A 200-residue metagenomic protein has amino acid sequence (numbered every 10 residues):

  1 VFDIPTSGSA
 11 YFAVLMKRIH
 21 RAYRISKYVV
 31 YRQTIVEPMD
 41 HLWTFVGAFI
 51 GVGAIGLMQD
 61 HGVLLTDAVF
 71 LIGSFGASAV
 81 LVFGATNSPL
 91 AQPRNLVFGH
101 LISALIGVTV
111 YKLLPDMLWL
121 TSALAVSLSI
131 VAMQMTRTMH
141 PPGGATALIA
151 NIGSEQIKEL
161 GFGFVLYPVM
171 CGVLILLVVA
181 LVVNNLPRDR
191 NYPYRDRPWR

Functional and structural regions predicted by a protein language model:
F2-T109, L114-A123, K158-R200: Alpha-helical transmembrane segments and their membrane-interface boundaries that form or gate the permeation pathway
V69-A85, V126-E159: Pore- and pathway-forming membrane helices of multi-pass small-molecule/ion transporters and channels
